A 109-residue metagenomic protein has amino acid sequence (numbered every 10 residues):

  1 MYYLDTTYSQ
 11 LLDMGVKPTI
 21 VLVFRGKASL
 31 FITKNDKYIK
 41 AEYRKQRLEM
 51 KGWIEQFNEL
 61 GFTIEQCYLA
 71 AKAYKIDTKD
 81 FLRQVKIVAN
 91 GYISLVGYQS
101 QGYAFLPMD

Functional and structural regions predicted by a protein language model:
M1, T33-N35: Short, glycine/acidic-enriched capping/hinge loops at junctions between secondary-structure elements
M1-D13: Histidine-anchored nucleotide/phosphate-binding helix
Y2, V16, R25, E42-K45: Extracytoplasmic/lumenal soluble domains of exported proteins with redox or metal-associated functions
S9, K27, K72: Residue-level marker of positions within ordered structural domains that often coincide with functionally constrained
L11-L22, Q66: Surface-exposed patches in mature extracellular/periplasmic domains of secreted proteins
P18-T33: Acidic helix-start/capping segments at beta-turn-to-alpha-helix junctions
D36, K40-D109: A cross-taxonomic marker for long C-terminal extensions/tails that follow the last structured domain
